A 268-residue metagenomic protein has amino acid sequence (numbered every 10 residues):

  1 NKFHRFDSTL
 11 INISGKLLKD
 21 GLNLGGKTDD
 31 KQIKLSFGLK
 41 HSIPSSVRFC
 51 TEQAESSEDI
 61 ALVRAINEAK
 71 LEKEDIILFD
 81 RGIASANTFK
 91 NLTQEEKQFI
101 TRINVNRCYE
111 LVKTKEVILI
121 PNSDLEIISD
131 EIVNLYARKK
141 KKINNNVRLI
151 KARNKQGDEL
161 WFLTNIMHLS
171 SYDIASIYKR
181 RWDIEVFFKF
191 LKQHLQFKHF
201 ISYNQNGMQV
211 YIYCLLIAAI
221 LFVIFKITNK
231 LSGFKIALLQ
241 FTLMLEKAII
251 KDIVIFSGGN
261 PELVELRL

Functional and structural regions predicted by a protein language model:
N1-K2, F6-L17, K27-L268: Single, function-defining residue in the core of a domain
N23-G25: Extracellular beta-strand-rich solenoid/capping regions of secreted or surface-exposed proteins that bind or remodel
